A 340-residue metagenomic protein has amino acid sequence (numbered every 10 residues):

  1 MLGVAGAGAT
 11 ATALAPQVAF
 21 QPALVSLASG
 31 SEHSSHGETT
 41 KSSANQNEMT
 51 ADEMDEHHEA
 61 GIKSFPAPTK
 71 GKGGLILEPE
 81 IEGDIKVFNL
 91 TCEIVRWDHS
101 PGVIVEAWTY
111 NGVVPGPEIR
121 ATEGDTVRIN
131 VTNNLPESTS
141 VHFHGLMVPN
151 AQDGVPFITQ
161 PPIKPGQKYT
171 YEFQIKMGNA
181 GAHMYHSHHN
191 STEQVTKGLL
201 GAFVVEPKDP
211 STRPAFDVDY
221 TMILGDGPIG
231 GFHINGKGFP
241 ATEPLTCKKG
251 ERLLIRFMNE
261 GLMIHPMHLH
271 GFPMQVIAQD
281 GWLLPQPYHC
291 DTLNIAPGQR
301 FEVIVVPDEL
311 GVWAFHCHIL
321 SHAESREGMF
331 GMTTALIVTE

Functional and structural regions predicted by a protein language model:
M1-P22: N-terminal export signals
A15-I81: C-terminal segment of N-terminal export signals and the immediately downstream linker at the start of the mature
L77-E78, P115-R120, A241-T246: Short beta-strand segments of immunoglobulin-like
V87-V204, M263-N294, H316-L336: Histidine- and aromatic-enriched segments that form or immediately flank copper-ligand environments
G124-T126, A180-A182, R252, R300 (+1 more regions): Extracellular Ig-like/FN3 beta-sandwich strand-entry sites
E206-T221, V338-E340: Low-complexity, Pro/Ser/Thr- and charge-rich linker/hinge segments at domain boundaries
V218-K249: Acidic-aromatic/histidine active-site loop/patch
